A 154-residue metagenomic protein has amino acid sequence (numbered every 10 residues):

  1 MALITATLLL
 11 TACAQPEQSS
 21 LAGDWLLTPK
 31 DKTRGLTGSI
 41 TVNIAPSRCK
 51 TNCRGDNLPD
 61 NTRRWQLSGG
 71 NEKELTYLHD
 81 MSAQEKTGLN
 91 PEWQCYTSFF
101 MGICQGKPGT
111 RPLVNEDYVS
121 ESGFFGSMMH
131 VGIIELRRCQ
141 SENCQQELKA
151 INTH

Functional and structural regions predicted by a protein language model:
M1-C13: Sec-dependent bacterial lipoprotein signal peptides
C13-L26: N-terminal helix-cap/turn-to-beta initiation motif at the start of protein domains
G23, T51-R54, W65, E116 (+1 more regions): Conserved glycine-centered beta-strand/turn positions repeated across beta-sheet architectures
D24, S39, I133: Exposed beta-strand and adjacent loop surfaces of beta-rich binding modules that mediate intermolecular recognition
T28, S68-G70, C139: Predominantly extracellular/luminal cell-surface or secreted proteins
D31-L36, L75-H154: Beta-sheet ligand-binding and adhesion/scaffold domains
R34-E85, N143: N-terminal glycine/threonine-rich, aromatic-flanked beta-hairpin/loop signature
